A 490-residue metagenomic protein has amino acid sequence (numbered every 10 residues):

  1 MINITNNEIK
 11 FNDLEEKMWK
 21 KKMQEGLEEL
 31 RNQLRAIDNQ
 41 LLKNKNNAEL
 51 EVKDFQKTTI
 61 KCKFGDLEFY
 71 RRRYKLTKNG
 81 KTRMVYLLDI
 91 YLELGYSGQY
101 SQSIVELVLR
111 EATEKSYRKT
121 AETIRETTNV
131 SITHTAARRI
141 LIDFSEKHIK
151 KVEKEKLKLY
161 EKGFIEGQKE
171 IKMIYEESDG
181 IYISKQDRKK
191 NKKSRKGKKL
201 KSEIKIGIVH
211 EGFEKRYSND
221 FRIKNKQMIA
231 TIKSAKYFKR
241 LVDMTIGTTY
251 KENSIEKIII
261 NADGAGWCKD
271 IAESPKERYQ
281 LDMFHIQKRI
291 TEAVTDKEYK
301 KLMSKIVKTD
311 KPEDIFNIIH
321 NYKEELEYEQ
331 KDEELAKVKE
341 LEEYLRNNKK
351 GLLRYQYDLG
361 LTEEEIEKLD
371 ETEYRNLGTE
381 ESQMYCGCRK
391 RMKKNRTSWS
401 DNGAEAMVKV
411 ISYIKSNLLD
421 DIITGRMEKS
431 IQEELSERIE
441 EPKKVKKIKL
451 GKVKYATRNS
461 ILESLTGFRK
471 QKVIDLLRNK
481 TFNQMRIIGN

Functional and structural regions predicted by a protein language model:
M1-N32, K78-N490: Catalytic center-proximal scaffold of phosphoryl-transfer enzymes
M23-Q99: Basic, low-complexity segments
